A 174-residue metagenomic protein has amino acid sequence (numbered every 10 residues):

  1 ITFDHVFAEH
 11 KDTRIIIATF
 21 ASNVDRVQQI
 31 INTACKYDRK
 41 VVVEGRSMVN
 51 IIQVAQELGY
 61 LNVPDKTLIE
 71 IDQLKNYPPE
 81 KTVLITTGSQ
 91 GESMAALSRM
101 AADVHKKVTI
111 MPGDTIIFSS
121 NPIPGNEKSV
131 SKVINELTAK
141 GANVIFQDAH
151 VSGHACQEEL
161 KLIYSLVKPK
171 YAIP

Functional and structural regions predicted by a protein language model:
I1-P174: Acidic/His-rich, metal-assisted hydrolase cores and their charged scaffolds
